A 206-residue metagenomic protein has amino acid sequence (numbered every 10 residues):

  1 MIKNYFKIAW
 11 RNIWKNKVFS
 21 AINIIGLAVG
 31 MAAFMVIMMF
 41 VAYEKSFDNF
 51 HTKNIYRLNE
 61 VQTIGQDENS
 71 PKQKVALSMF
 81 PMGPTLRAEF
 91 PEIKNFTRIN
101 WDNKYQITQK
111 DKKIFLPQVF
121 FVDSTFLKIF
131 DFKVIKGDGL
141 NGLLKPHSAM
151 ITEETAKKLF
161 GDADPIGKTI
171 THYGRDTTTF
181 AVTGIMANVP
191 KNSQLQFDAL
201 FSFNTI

Functional and structural regions predicted by a protein language model:
M1-K3: N-terminal hydrophobic targeting signals that begin at the initiator methionine
Y5-W14: A short amphipathic helical element positioned immediately N-terminal to and/or at the very start of a transmembrane
I13-N16, N23, E44, L58-I64 (+5 more regions): Generic structural signal for small/hydrophobic residues in well-ordered secondary structure, especially within
N16-N49: Short, strongly hydrophobic transmembrane alpha-helices
I37-Y105: Membrane-proximal extracellular/periplasmic loop immediately following the first transmembrane helix
Q62-V75, T97-T125, I135-A149, H172-F180 (+1 more regions): Short acidic/polar micro-motifs at solvent-exposed secondary-structure junctions
D123-I135, A149-I206: Mid-to-C-terminal secondary-structure elements that act as membrane-proximal/extracytoplasmic interface segments
